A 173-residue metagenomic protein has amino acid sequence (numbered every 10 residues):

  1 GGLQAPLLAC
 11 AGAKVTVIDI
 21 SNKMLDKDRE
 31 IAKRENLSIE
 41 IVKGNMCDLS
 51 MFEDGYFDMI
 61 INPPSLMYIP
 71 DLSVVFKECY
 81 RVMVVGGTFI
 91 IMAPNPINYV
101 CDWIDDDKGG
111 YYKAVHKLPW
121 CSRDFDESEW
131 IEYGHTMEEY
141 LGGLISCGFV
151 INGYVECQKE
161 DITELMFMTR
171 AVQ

Functional and structural regions predicted by a protein language model:
G1-D48: Class I SAM-dependent methyltransferase SAM/SAH-binding core
C47-I60: A short acidic, Gly/Pro-enriched loop at the edge of an enzyme's catalytic core that lines a small-molecule cofactor
D58-S73: A short SAM/SAH-binding and catalytic strip from SAM-dependent methyltransferases
S73-T88: A short glycine-rich, Lys/Arg-flanked "PGG" loop and its adjoining helix->strand segment in the class I
T88-W120: Conserved class I S-adenosyl-L-methionine
I91-A93, I97, D124-E139: Acceptor-substrate binding/catalytic loop of class I
I131-Y154: Short alpha-helix
C147-F149, D161-Q173: Core SAM-dependent methyltransferase catalytic element
